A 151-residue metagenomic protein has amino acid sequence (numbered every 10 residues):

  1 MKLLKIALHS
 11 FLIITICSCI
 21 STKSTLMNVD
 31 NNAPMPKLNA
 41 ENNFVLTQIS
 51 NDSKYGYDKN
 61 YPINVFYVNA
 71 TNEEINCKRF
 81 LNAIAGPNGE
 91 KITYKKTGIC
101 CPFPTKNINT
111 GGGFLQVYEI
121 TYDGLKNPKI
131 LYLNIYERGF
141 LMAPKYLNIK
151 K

Functional and structural regions predicted by a protein language model:
M1-L8: Bacterial N-terminal signal peptides that target proteins for export
T15-S18: C-terminal motif of bacterial Sec signal peptides marking the signal peptidase cleavage site
I20-K23: Bacterial signal peptide processing site
L26-L115, Y146-K151: Non-catalytic macromolecular-recognition regions in eukaryotic signaling proteins
N107-K151: Short, compact, well-ordered microdomains
